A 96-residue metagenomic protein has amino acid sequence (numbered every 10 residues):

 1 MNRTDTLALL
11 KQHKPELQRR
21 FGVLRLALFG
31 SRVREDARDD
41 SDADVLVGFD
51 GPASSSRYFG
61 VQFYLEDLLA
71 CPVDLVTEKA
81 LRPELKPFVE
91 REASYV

Functional and structural regions predicted by a protein language model:
M1-R25, V33-D39, D50-V96: Catalytic core of pol beta-like nucleotidyltransferases
L28: Conserved histidines in hydrophobic membrane contexts and catalytic metal-binding motifs
L46-G48: Short hydrophobic/aromatic beta-strand micro-patches that form the beta-sheet surface supporting nucleotide- or nucleic
